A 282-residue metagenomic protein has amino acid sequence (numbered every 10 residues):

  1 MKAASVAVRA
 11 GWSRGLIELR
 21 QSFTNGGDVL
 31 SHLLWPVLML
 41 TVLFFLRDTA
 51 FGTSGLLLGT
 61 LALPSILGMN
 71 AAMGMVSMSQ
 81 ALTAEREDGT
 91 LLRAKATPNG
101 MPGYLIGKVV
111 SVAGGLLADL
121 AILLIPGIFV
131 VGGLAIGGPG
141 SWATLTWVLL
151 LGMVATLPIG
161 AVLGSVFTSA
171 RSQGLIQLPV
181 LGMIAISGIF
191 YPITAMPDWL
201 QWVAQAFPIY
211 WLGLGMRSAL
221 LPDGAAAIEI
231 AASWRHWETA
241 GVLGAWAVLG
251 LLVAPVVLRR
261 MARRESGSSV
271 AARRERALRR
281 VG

Functional and structural regions predicted by a protein language model:
K2, V6-R14, Y191-I228, W237: Short hydrophobic, aromatic-rich alpha-helical segments embedded in or entering the lipid bilayer of multi-pass
A3-A4, A10, I17-D88, G114-L116 (+3 more regions): Transmembrane helix-boundary elements of multi-pass transport/secretion proteins, especially ABC-type permease modules
Q21, A94-A96, G164-F167: Helix-capping/transition residues at the boundaries of transmembrane alpha-helices and the short helical linkers
G26-G27, T60, P102, A170-R171 (+1 more regions): Residues that define the loop-to-transmembrane-helix transition and helix capping in multi-pass membrane transporters
T41-F45, L124, I128, A161 (+2 more regions): Transmembrane alpha-helix boundary and packing residues in multipass membrane permease domains and related
V42-A50, G164-Y210: Transmembrane helix segments
A81-A113: Helix-loop-helix units of permease transmembrane domains in multi-pass membrane transporters, especially ABC
M101, I106-Q177, H236-A240, G244 (+1 more regions): Alpha-helical transmembrane segments and their short interhelical loops
